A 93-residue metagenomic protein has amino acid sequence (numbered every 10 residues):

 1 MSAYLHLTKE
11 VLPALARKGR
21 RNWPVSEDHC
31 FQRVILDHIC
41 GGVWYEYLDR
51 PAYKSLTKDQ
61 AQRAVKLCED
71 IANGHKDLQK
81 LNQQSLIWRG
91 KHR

Functional and structural regions predicted by a protein language model:
M1-R93: Positively charged, phosphate-engaging catalytic surfaces used for nucleic-acid and nucleotide handling
